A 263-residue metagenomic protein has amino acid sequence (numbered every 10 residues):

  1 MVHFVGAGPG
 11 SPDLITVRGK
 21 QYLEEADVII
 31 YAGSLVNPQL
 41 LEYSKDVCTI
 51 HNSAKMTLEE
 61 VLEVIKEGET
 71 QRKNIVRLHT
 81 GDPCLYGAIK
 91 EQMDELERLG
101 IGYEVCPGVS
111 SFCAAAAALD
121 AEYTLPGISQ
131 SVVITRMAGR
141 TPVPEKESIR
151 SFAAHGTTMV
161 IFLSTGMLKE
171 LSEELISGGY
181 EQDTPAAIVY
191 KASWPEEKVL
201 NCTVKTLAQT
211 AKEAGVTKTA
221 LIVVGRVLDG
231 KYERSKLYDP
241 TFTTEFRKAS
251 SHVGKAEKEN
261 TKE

Functional and structural regions predicted by a protein language model:
M1-V109, A114: Class I S-adenosyl-L-methionine
V2, E60, Q71-I75, S131 (+2 more regions): A contiguous loop/helix-start segment that scaffolds small-molecule binding in enzyme catalytic cores
S11, C84-H155, K198-N201, E263: Class I SAM-dependent methyltransferase SAM-binding "motif I" and its flanking Rossmann-like core
K20, E42, E67, T124-L125 (+3 more regions): Short secondary-structure boundary/capping segments
E25-D27, E95-G102, P126, A208-V216 (+1 more regions): Structural recognition of alpha->loop->beta junctions
